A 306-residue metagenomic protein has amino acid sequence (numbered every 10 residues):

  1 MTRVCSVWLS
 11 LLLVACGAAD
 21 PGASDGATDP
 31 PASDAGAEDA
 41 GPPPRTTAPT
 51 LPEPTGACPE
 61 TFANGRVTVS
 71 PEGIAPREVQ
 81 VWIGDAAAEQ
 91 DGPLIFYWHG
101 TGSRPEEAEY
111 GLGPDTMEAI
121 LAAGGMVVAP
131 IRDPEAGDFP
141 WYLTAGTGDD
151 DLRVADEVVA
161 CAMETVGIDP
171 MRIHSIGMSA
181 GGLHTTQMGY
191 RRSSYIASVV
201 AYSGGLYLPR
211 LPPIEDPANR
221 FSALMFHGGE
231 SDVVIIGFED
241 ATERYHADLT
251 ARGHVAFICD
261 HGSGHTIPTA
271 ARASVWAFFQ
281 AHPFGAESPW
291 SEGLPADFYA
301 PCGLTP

Functional and structural regions predicted by a protein language model:
M1-W8: Bacterial N-terminal signal peptides that target proteins for export
L13-A15: C-terminal motif of bacterial Sec signal peptides marking the signal peptidase cleavage site
G17-D20: Bacterial signal peptide processing site
A23, A32, G36-L94, G125 (+6 more regions): A domain-start/cap signature at the N-terminus of enzymes
P59, G73-I83, A87-P170: Serine-hydrolase catalytic machinery in alpha/beta-hydrolase-like enzymes
G92, G111, A145-R153, Y190 (+2 more regions): Soluble non-cytosolic domains of exported or imported proteins
G167-S179: Alpha/beta-hydrolase fold nucleophile elbow
A197-W276: The feature captures the conserved acid-bearing segment of alpha/beta-hydrolase catalytic domains
